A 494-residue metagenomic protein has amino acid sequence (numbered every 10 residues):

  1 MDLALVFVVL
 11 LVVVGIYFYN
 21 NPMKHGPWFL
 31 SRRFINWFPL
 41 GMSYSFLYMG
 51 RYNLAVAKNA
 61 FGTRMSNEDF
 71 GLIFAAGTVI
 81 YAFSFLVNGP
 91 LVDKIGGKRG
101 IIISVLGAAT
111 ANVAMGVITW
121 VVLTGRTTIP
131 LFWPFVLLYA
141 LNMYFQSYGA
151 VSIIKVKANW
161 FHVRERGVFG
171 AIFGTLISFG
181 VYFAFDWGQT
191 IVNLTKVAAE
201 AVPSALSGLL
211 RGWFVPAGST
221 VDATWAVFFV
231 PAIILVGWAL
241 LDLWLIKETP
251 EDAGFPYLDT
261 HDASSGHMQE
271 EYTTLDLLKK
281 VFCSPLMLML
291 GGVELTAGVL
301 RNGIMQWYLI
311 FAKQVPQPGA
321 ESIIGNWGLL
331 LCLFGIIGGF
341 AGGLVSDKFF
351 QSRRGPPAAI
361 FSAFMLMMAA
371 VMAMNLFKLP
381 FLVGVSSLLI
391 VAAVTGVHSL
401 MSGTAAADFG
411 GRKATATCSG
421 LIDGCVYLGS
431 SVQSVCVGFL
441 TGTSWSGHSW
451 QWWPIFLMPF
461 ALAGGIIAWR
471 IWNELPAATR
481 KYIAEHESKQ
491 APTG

Functional and structural regions predicted by a protein language model:
V12-N21, A232-D259, I467-W472: C-terminal membrane-cytosol helix-exit motif in multi-pass small-molecule transporters
R51-N59, F185, S284-G342, H398 (+2 more regions): Extracytoplasmic gate region of multi-pass secondary transporters
K94-V105, D347-S362: Cytoplasmic membrane-interface "Motif A"-like loop-to-helix N-cap segments of 12-TM Major Facilitator Superfamily
L106-T128, A363-F377: C-terminal ends and interior cores of transmembrane alpha-helices in multi-pass membrane transporters/permeases
L138-I177: Cytoplasmic helix-loop-helix junction between adjacent transmembrane helices in 12-TM secondary transporters
G167-N193, F334-G335, D423-S434: Glycine-rich segments within core transmembrane alpha-helices of 12-TM secondary carriers
F173-P250: Helix-loop-helix hairpin linking two adjacent transmembrane segments in secondary transporters
S352-M401: C-terminal transmembrane helical hairpin of 12-TM major facilitator-type secondary transporters
